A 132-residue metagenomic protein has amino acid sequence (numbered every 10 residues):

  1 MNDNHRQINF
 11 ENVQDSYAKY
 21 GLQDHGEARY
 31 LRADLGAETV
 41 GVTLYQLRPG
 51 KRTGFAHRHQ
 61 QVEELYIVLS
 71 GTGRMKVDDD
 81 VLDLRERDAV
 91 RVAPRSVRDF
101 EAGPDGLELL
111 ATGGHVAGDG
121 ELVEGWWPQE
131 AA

Functional and structural regions predicted by a protein language model:
M1-V40, G120-A132: A short, N-terminal "cap"/entry segment at the start of jelly-roll beta-barrel domains of the cupin/DSBH fold
D24-Y30, T43-H59: Conserved short histidine dyad/triad with adjacent acidic residue
G36-V40, R48-T53, T72, H115-A117: Short, charged/polar surface micro-motifs in flexible loops or helix N-caps
L44-R48, R58-K76: Short, conserved beta-strand element in jelly-roll/cupin
F55, M75-K76, V92, R98-P104: Short beta-strand His + acidic residue motifs that chelate non-heme Fe in jelly-roll/DSBH and cupin folds
Q61, D80, S96, D105-G106: A generic "binding-loop/recognition-motif" signal
D79-R95: Short acidic-glycine-tyrosine-enriched beta hairpin
D99-A132: Double-stranded beta-helix
